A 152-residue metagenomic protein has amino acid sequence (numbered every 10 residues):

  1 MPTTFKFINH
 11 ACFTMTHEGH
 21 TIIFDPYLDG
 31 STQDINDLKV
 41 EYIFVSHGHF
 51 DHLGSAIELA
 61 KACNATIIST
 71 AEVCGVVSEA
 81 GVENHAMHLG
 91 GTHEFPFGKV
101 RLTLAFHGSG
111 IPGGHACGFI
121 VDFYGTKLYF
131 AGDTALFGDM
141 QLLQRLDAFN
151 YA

Functional and structural regions predicted by a protein language model:
M1-L38, M87-D147: Core dinuclear metal-dependent hydrolase active-site scaffold
L28-S78, R145-Y151: Active-site metal-binding motif and surrounding structural segment of the metallo-beta-lactamase
I43, K127-A131, A152: Short catalytic-loop micro-motif centered on adjacent basic/acidic residues
A56-P112: Glycine/small-residue-rich loop that forms an oxyanion/phosphate-binding "nest" at active or ligand-binding sites
